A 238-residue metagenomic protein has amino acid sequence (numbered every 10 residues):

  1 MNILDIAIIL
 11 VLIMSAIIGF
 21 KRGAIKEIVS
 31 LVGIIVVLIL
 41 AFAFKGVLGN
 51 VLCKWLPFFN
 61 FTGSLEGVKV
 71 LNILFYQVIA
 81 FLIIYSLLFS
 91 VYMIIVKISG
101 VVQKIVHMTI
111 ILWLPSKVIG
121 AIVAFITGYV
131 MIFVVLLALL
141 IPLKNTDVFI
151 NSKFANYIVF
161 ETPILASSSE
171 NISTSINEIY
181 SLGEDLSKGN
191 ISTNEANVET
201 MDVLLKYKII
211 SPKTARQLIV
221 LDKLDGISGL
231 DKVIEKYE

Functional and structural regions predicted by a protein language model:
M1-E238: Alpha-helical transmembrane segments and their juxtamembrane interface "caps" in small multi-pass membrane proteins
